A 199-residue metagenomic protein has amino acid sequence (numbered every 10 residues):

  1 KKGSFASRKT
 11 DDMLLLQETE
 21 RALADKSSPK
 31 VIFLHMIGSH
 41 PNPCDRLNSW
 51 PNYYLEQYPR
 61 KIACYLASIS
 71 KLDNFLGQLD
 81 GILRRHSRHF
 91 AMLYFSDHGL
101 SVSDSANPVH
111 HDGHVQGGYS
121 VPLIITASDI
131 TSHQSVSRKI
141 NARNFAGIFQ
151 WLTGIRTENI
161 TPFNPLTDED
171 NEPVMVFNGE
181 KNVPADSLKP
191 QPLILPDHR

Functional and structural regions predicted by a protein language model:
K1-G81, V102-S103, H111-R143, V176-R199: Catalytic-adjacent loop/helix segments of enzymes that bind and process anionic phosphate/sulfate esters
S28, R88, G154-E158: Generic structural signal for secondary-structure transition and capping sites
K71-H110, F149-T153: Metal-dependent active-site segment of extracytoplasmic phospho-/sulfohydrolases and closely related
M92, E172-P173: Localized sequence-composition bias
A127-I130, S135-L166: Non-catalytic, well-ordered alpha-helical segments in soluble enzyme domains
E169: Short Asp/Glu-rich motifs
